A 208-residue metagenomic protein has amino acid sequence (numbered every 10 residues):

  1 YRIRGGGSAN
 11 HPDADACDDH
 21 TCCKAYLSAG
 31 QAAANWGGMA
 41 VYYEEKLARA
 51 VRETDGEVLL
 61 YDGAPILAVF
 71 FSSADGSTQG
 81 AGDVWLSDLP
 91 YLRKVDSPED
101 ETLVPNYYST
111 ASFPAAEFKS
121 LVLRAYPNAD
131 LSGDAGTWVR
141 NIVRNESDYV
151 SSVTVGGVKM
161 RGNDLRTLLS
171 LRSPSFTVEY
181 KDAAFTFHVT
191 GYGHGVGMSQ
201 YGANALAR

Functional and structural regions predicted by a protein language model:
Y1-R208: Conserved, single-site charged/polar hotspot
